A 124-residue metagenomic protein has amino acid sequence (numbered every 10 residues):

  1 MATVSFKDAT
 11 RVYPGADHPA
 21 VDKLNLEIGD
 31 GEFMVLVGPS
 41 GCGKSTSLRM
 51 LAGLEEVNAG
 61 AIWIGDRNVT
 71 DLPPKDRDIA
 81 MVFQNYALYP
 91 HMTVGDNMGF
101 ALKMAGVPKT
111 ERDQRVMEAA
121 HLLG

Functional and structural regions predicted by a protein language model:
V37-P39: The feature captures the beta-strand-to-loop junction immediately N-terminal to the Walker
A52: Helix-to-loop junction immediately C-terminal to a conserved catalytic motif
N58-A61, E111: Conserved coupling/switch loops of ABC nucleotide-binding domains, chiefly the family-specific signature
A61-W63, R67-N68: ATP-binding/catalytic-site motifs of ATP-hydrolyzing domains
N68-T70, K103-G124: Conserved ABC ATPase "signature" region
M92-A101: Short coil-to-helix segment of the ABC ATPase nucleotide-binding domain corresponding to the Q-loop/switch region
